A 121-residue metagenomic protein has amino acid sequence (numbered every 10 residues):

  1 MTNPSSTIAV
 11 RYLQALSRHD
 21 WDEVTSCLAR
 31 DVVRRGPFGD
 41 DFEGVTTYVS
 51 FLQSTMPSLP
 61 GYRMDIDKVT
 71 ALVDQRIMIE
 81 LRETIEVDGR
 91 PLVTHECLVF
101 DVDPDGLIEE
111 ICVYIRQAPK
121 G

Functional and structural regions predicted by a protein language model:
M1-D31, K120: Short, low-complexity N-terminal intrinsically disordered segments enriched in polar/charged residues
R35, V49, S54-G121: A beta-strand edge to alpha-helix "cap/lid" segment located at domain peripheries
G44: Conserved, charge-rich beta-strand/loop surface module that forms ligand/interface-binding patches within domains
